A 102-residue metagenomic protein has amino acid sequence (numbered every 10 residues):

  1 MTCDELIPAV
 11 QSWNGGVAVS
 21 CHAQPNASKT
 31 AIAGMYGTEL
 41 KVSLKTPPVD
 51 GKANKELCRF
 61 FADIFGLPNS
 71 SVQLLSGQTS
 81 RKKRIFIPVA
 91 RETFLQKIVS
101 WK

Functional and structural regions predicted by a protein language model:
M1-C58, Q73-T79, R84-K102: Contiguous, often N-terminal, cationic amphipathic patches that form binding interfaces
L57-F65: Short, non-transmembrane amphipathic alpha-helical segments
N69-S71: Short acidic capping loops at alpha-helix termini that bridge into adjacent secondary structure
